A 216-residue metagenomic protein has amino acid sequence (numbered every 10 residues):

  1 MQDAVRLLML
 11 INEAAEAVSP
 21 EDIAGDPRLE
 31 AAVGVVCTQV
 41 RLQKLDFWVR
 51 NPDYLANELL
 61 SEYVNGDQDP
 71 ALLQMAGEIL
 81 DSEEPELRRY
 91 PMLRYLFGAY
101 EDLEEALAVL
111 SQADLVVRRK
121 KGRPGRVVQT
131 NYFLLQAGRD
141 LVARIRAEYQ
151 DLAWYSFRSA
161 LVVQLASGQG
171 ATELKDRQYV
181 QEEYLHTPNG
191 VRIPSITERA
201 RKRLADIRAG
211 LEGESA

Functional and structural regions predicted by a protein language model:
M1-R88: Short, amphipathic alpha-helical interface elements at domain boundaries that mediate macromolecular binding
K44-N51, V109-Q112, A137: Alpha-helical scaffold segments in carbohydrate-active enzymes
P91: Donor-sugar nucleotide-binding helix/loop cap in glycosyltransferases
Y95-Q112: Short amphipathic alpha-helical interaction segments
A108-G122: A short, conserved structural fragment
R123-L134: Minor-groove-contacting beta-hairpin "wing" of winged helix-turn-helix DNA-binding domains
F133-T187: Short, amphipathic alpha-helical interaction segments positioned at domain boundaries
L174-A216: Long, low-complexity, charge-rich intrinsically disordered regions
